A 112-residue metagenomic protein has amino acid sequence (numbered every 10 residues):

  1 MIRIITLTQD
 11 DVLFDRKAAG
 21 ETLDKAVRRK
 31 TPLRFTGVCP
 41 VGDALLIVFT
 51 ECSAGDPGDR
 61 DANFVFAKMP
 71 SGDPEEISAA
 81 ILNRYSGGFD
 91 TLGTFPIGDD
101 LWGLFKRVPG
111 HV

Functional and structural regions predicted by a protein language model:
M1-V112: Terminus-proximal functional modules
